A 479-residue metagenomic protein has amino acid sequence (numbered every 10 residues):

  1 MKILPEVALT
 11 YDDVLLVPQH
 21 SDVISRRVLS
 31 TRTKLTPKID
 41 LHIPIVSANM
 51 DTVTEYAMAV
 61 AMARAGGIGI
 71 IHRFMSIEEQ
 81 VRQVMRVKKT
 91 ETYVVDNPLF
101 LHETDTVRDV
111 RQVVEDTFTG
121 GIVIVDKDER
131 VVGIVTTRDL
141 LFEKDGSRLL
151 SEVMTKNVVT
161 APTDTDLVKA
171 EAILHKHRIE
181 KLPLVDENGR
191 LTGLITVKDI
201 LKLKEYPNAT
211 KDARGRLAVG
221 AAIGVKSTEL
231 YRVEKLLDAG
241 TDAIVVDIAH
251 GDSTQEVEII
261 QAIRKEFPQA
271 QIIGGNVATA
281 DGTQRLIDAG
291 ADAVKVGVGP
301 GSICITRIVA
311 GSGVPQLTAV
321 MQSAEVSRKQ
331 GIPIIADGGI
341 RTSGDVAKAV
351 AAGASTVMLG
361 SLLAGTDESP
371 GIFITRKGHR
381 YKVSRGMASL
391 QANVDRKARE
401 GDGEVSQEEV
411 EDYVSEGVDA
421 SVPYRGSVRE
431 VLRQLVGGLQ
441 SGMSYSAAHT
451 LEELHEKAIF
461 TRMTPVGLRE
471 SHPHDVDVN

Functional and structural regions predicted by a protein language model:
M1-D22, P162, A222, A289 (+2 more regions): Alpha/beta catalytic cores of nucleotide-metabolism and tRNA/nucleoside-modifying enzymes
S25-H42, A48-M50, E79-T119, I124-D126 (+5 more regions): Bateman/CBS regulatory modules and CBS-like beta-alpha motifs in cytosolic regions of diverse proteins
D40-V46, Y93-P98, D212-A222, I263-A278 (+2 more regions): Short beta-strand/loop segments at the ligand-binding rim of alpha/beta enzyme cores
A57-V60, Y231-A239, A278-V296, A336 (+1 more regions): Catalytic cores of alpha/beta
R64-E79, T241-S253, D292-A310, I340-I374: Glycine-rich phosphate-binding active-site loops on the catalytic face of alpha/beta enzymes
I71-F74, F100-L101, G121-V123, T160-P162 (+6 more regions): Catalytic beta/alpha-barrel core
R73-V87, I124, D128-E143, L174 (+3 more regions): Terminal amphipathic helices with adjacent charged low-complexity linkers/tails
M75-M85, E143, S147, R190-T210 (+5 more regions): Active-site-adjacent beta->alpha loops and helix N-cap segments on the catalytic face of soluble alpha/beta enzymes
